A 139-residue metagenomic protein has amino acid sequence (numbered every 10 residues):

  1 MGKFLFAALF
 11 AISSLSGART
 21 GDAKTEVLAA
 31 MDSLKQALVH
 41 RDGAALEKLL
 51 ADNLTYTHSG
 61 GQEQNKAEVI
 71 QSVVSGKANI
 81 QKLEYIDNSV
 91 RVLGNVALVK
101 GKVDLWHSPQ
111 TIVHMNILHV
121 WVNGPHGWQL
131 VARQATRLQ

Functional and structural regions predicted by a protein language model:
M1-A8: Sec-dependent signal peptide recognition, specifically the positively charged N-region followed immediately by
F4, R19-K48, T55-Q139: A beta-strand edge to alpha-helix "cap/lid" segment located at domain peripheries
A8-G17: Hydrophobic h-region of N-terminal signal peptides that target proteins for export in Gram-negative bacteria
